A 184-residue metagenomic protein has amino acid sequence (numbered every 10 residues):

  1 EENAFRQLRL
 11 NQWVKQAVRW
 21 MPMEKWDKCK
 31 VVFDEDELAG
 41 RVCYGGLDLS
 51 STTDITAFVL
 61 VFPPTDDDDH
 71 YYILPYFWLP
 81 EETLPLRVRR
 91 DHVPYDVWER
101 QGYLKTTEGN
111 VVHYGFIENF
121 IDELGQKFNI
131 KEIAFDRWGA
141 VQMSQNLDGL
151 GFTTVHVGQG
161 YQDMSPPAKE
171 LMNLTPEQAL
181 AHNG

Functional and structural regions predicted by a protein language model:
E1-Y44, T53-I55, H70-G115: Non-catalytic, compositionally simple segments
L49, F135-W138, V157: Short His-Asn-centered micro-motif
T53-D67: Acidic, metal-ligating active-site segments
I55-F58, I117, I121, M143 (+2 more regions): Extended, hydrophobic alpha-helical segments in both membrane/secreted and soluble proteins
D91-Q101, N146-G184: Metal-dependent DNA phosphodiester-chemistry modules and their immediately adjacent helices/loops in DNA-processing
E123-K131, L150-T154: Short, surface-exposed connector motifs at secondary-structure boundaries
K127-S144: Short glycine-rich phosphate-binding loop at a beta-alpha junction
